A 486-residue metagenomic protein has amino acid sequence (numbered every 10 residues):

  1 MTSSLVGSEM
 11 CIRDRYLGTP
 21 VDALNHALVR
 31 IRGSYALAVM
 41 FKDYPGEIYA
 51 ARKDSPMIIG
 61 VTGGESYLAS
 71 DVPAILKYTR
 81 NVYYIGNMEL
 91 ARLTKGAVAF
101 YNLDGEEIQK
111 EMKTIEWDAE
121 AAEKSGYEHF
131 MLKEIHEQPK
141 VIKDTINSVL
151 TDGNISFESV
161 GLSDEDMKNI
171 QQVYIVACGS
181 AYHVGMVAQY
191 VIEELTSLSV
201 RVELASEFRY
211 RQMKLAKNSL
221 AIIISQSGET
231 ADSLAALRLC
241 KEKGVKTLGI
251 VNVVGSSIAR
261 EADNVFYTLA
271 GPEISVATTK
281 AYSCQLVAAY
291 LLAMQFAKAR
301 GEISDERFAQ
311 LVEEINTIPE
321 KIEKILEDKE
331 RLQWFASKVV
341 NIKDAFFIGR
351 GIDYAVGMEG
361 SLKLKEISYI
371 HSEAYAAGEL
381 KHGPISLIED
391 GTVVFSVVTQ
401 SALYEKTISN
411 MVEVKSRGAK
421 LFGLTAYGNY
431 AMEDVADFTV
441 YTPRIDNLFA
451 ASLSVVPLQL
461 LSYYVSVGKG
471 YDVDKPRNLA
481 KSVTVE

Functional and structural regions predicted by a protein language model:
M1-I12: Single conserved hydrophobic/aromatic residue that forms the stacking wall/gate of nucleotide- or nucleobase-binding
S3, K168-Q310, E314-T317, V397-P443 (+2 more regions): Glycine-rich phosphate-binding loops that contact phosphosugars or nucleotide phosphates
H26-P73, Y78-Y83, M88-L90: Conserved catalytic micro-motifs used in adenylation/nucleotidyl-transfer and phosphoryl/amide- and methyl-transfer
H26-V29, Q138-I142, I146-Y174, N264-V393 (+1 more regions): Active-site phosphate/pyrophosphate-binding segments
M40, Y49-A50, V82-Y83, L90-R92 (+11 more regions): Replace "in large, NTP-powered and nucleic-acid-processing enzymes" with "in large, NTP-powered factors and other
P45-I59, E128-M131, I142, G179-A188 (+2 more regions): Conserved phosphate/anionic-ligand binding catalytic regions in large, soluble enzymes, centered on
V98-K168: Catalytic P-loop NTP-binding/switch module of NTPases
G105, K420, V435, I445-E486: Generic C-terminus detector
